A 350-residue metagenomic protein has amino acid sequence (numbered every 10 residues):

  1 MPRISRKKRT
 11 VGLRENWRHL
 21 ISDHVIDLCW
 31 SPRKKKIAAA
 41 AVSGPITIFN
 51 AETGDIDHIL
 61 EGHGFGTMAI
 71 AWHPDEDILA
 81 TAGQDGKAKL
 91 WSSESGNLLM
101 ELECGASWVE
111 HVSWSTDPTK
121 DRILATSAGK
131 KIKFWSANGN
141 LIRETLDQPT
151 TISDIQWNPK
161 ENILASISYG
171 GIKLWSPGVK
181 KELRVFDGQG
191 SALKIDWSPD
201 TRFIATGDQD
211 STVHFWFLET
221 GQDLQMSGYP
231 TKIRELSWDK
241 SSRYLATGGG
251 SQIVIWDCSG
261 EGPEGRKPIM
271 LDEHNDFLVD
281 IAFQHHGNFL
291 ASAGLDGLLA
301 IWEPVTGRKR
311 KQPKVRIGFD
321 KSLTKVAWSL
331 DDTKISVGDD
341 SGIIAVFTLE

Functional and structural regions predicted by a protein language model:
M1-E350: WD40-repeat beta-propeller superdomains and closely related acidic/aromatic-rich repeat-like regions
